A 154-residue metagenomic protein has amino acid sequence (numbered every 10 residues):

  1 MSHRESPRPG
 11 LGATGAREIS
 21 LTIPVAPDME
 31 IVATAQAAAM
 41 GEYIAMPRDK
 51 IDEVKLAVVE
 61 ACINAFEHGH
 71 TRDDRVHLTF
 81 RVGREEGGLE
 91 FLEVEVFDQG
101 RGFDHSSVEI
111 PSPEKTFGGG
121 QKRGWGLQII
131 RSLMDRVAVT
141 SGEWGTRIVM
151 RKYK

Functional and structural regions predicted by a protein language model:
M1-S20, F66-K154: Conserved beta-strand-loop-beta-strand hairpin that lines the nucleotide-binding pocket of ATP/GTP-utilizing enzymes
E18-V32: STAS-typified acidic loop motif
V25, K50, V82-R84: Structured beta->alpha junctions
I31, A35-V59, G119-K122: Conserved short strand/loop->alpha-helix "switch" segment adjacent to the catalytic nucleotide/phosphoryl-transfer site
V59, I63, E67: Short alpha-helix lining the ATP-binding pocket of the histidine-kinase-like ATPase
